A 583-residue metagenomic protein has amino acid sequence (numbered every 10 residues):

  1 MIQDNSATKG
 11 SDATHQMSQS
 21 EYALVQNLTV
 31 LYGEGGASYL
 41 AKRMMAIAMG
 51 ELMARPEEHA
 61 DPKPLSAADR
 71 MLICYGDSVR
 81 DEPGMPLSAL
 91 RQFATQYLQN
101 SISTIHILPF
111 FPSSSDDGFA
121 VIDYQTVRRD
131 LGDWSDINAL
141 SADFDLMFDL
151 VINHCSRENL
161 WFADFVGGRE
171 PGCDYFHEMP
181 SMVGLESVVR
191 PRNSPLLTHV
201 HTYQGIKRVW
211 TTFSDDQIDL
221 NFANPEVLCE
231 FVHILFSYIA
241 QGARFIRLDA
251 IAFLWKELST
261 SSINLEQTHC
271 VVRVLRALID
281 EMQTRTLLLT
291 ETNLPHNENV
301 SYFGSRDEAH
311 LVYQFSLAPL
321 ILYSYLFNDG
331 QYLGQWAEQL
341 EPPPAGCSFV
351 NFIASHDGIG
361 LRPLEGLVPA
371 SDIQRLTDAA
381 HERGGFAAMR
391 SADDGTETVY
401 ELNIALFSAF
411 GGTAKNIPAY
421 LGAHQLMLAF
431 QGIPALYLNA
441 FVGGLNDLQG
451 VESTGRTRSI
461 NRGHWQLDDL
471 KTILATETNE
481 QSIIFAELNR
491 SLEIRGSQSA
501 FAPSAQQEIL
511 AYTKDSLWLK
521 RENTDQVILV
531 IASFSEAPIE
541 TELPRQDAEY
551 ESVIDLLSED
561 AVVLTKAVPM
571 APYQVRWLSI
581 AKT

Functional and structural regions predicted by a protein language model:
I2-R545, S558-T583: Active-site and adjacent substrate-binding regions of carbohydrate-active enzymes
Y550-L556: Change to "...patches in solvent-exposed regions of secreted, membrane-anchored, or virion-exposed structural
